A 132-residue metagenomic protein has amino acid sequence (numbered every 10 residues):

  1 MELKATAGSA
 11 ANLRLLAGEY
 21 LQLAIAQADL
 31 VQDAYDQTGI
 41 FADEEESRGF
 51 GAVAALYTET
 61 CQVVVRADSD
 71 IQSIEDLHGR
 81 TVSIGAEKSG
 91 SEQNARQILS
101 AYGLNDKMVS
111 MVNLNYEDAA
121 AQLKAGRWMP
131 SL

Functional and structural regions predicted by a protein language model:
M1-E2, A55, E59-A125: Bilobed "Venus flytrap"/periplasmic-binding protein-like clamshell domains and structurally analogous long
K4-D43, A119-Q122: Pocket-flanking alpha-helical
A5, A26, A52, M111-V112: General beta-strand structural signal in soluble alpha/beta enzymes
S9-N12, G49, E59, S73: Generic hydrophobic, aliphatic-rich segments that mediate packing or membrane embedding
A17-A26, R80-V82, A125-L132: Alpha-to-beta junction loops
Y20, G49, D70-S73, R127: Short loop/turn motifs at secondary-structure junctions
Y35, R48, Q93-A95: Short, flexible segments with low predicted structural confidence
D43-L56, C61: A structural signal for short loop-to-beta-strand junctions that line the ligand-binding cleft of periplasmic/secreted
